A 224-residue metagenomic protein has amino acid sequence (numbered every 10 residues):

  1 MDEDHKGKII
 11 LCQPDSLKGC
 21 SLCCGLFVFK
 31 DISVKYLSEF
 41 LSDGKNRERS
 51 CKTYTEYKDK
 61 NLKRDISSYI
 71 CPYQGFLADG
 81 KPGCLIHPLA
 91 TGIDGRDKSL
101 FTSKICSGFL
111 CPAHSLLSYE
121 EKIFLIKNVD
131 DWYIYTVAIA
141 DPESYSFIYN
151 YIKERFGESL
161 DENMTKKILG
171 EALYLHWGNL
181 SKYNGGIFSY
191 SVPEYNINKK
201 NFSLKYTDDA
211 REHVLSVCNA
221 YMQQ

Functional and structural regions predicted by a protein language model:
M1-L22, V28-F29, E48-Q224: Short loop/turn segments that flank or connect secondary-structure elements
V34-E56: Non-heme iron-sulfur electron-transfer modules
